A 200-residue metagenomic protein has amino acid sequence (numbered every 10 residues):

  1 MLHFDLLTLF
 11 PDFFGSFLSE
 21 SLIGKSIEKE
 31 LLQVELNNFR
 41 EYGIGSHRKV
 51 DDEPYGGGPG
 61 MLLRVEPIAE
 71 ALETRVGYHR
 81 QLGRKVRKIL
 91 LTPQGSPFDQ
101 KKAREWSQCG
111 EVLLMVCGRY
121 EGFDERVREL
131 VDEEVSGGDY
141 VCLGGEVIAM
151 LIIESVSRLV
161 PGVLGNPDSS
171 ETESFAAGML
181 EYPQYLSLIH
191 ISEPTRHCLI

Functional and structural regions predicted by a protein language model:
M1-Y78: N-terminal nucleotide/polyanion-binding subdomain common to many enzyme families
D5-L7, E35-N37, I89, L113-L114 (+1 more regions): Hydrophobic/aromatic beta-strand patches that form the interior of the parallel beta-sheet core in alpha/beta enzyme
S21-K25, R104-Q108, D132: Short, solvent-exposed amphipathic alpha-helical segments in soluble enzyme and RNA/protein-processing domains
R40-G45, S96, V141-G144: A short acidic, often aromatic-flanked loop/helix-cap motif at beta-alpha or helix-coil junctions that lines enzyme
R64-C117, D124: S-adenosyl-L-methionine/SAH cofactor-binding core of RNA-modifying enzymes
F123-E173: Structured adenosyl-cofactor binding patch, chiefly the S-adenosyl-L-methionine
P167-S187: Helix-centered, glycine/charged polyanion-binding patches within enzymatic domains that contact phosphate-containing
I189-I200: Single conserved hydrophobic/aromatic residue that forms the stacking wall/gate of nucleotide- or nucleobase-binding
